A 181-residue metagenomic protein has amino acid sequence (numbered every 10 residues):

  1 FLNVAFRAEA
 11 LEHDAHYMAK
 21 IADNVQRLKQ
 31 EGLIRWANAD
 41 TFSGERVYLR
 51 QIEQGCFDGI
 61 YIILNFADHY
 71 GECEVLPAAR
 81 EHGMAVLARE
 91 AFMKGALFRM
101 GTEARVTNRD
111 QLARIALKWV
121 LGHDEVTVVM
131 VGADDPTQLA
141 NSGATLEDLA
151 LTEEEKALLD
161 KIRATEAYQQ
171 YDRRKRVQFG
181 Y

Functional and structural regions predicted by a protein language model:
F1-Y61, N65-F66, Y70, E74 (+1 more regions): Glycine/proline-rich, positively charged, aromatic-decorated active-site loop/lid region on the catalytic face
Q54-G59, C73-Y181: Structured C-terminal cap/extension of enzyme domains
